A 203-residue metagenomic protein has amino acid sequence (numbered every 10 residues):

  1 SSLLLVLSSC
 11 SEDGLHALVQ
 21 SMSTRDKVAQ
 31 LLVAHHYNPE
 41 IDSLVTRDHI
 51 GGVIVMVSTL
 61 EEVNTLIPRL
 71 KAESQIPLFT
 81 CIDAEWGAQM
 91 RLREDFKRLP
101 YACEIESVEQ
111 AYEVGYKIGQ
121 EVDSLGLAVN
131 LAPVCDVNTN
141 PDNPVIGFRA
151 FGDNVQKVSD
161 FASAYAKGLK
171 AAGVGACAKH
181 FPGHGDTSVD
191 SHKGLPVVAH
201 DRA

Functional and structural regions predicted by a protein language model:
S1, S21-R25, D42-V45: Short, flexible, solvent-exposed loop/turn segments with mixed acidic/basic and small polar residues
S1-A17: Bacterial Sec-dependent signal peptides at the C-terminal "C-region" and cleavage site
D13-Y37: Mature N-terminal segment immediately following signal peptide/propeptide cleavage in secreted/periplasmic
V28-A29, Q75-P77, A172-V174: Short coil/turn connectors at secondary-structure junctions
H35-P39, M56-S58: Structural motif
L44-D160, H180, G185-D201: Enzymes and membrane/adaptor proteins characterized by extended Gly/Ser/Thr/Asp/Glu-rich, aromatic-dotted
L169-H180, S188: Phosphate/pyrophosphate-binding betaalpha-module
